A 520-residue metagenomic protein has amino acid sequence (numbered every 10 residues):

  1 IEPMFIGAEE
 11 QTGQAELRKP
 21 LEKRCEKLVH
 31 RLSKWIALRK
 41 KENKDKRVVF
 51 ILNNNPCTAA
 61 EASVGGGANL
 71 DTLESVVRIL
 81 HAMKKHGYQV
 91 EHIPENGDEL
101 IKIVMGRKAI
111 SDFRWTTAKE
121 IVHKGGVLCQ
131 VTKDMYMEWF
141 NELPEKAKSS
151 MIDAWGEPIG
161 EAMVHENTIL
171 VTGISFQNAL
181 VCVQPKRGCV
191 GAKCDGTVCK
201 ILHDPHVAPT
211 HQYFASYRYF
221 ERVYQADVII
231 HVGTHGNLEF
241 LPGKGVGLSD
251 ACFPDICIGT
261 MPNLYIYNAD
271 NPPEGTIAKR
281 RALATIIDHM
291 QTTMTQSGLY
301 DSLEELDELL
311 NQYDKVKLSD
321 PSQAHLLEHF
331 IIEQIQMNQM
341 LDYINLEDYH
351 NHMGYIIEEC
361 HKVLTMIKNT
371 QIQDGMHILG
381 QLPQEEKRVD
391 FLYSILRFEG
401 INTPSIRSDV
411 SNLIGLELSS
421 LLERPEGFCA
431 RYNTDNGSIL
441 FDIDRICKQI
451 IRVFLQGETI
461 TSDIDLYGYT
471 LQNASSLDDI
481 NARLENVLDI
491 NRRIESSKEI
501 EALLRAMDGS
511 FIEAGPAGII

Functional and structural regions predicted by a protein language model:
I1-I520: Ligand/cofactor-recognition surfaces for anionic moieties
